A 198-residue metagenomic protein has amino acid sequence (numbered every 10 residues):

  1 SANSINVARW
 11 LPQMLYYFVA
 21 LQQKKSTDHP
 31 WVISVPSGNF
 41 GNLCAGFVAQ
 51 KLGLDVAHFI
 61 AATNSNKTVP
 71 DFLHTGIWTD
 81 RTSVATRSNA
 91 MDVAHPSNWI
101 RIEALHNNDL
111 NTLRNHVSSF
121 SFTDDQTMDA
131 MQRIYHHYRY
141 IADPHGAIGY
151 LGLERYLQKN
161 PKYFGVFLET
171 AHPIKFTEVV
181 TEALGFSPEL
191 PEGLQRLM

Functional and structural regions predicted by a protein language model:
S1-M198: PLP-dependent amino-acid enzyme catalytic core
